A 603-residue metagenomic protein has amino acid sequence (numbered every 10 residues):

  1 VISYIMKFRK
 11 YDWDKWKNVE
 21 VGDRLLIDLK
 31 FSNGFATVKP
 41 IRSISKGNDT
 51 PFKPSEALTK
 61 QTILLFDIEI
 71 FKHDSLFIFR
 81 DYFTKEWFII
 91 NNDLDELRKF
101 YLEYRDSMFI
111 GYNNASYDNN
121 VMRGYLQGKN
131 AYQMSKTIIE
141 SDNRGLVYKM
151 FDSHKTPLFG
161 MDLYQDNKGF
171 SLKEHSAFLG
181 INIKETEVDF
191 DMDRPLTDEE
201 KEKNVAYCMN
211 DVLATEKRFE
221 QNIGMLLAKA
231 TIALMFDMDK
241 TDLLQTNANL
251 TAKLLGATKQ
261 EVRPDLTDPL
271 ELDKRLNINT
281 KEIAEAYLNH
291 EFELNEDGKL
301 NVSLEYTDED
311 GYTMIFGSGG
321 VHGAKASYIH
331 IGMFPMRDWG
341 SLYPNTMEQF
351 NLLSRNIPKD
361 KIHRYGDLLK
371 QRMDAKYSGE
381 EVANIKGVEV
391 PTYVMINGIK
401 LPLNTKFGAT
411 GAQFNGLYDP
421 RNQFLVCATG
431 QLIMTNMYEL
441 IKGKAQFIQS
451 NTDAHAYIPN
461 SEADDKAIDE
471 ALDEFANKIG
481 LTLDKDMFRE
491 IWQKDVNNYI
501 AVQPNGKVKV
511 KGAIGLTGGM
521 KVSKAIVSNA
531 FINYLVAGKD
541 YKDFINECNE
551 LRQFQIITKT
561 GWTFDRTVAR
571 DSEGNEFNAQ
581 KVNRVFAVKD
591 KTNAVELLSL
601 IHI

Functional and structural regions predicted by a protein language model:
K7, K39-G47, F52-L58, E69 (+13 more regions): Conserved "right-hand" nucleotidyltransferase catalytic core of DNA-directed polymerases
Y11-W16, G22, I27, F31-Q61: N-terminal accessory regions of nucleic-acid-interacting proteins
L29, I68, N113-N114, L163 (+2 more regions): Residues immediately flanking
A57-R80, Y343: Gly/Thr-rich phosphate-binding beta-strand-loop-beta motif of the actin/hexokinase/Hsp70
D74-I78, N119-L126, N345-E348, I458-S461 (+1 more regions): A short acidic (Asp/Glu
F79, F83-E174, Y207: Conserved DEDDh/DEDDy metal-dependent 3′-5′ exonuclease domain
N167-L172, G180-N182, E187-E199, D310-N436 (+2 more regions): Helical catalytic core of nucleic-acid polymerases
I396, Q431, T435, D465-I601: C-terminal, non-catalytic extensions of nucleic-acid polymerases
